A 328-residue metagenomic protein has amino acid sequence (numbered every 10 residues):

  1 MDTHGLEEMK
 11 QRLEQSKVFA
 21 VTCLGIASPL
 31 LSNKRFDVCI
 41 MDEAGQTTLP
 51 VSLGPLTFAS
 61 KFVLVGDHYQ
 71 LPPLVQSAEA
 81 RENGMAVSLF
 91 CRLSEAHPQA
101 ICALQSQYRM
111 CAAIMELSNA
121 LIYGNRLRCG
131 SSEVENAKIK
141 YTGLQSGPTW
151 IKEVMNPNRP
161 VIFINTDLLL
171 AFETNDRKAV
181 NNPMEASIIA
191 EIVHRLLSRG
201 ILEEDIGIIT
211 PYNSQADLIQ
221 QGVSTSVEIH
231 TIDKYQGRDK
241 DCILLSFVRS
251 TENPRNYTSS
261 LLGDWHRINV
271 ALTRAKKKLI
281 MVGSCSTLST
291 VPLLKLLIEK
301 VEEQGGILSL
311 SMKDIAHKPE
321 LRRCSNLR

Functional and structural regions predicted by a protein language model:
M1-G25, H230: Inter-Walker segment of RecA-like/P-loop motor cores
K10, L24-R328: Conserved helicase motor core of SF1/SF2 NTP-dependent helicases
